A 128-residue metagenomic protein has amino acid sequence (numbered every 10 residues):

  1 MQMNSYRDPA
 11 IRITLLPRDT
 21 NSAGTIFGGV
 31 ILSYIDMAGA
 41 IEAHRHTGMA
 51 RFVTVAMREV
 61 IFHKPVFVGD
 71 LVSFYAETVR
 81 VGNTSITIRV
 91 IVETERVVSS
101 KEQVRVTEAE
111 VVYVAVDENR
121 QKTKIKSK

Functional and structural regions predicted by a protein language model:
Q2-A56, V114-K128: Hot-dog-fold acyl-thioester-processing enzymes
S5, I11, F67-V68, V79-K128: HotDog/MaoC-like acyl-thioester-processing domains
M57-E59, E108: Extracellular/lumenal ectodomain signal focusing on beta-strand-rich modules and carbohydrate-recognition contexts
E59-I61, T78-V81: Short, charged beta-turn/beta-strand-edge "cap" motif at the junction between a beta-strand and an adjacent loop
